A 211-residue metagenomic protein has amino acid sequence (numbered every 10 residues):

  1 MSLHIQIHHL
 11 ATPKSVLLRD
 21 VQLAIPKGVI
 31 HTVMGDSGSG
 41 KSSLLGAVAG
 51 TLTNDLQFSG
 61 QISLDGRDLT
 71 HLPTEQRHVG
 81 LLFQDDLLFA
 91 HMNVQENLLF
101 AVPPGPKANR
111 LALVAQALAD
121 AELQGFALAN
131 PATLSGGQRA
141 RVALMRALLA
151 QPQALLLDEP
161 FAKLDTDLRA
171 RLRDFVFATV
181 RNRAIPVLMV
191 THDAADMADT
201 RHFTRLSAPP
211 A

Functional and structural regions predicted by a protein language model:
T53, P73, M92-L111, D120: ABC-type ATPase nucleotide-binding domains, specifically the catalytic core motifs of the NBD
R67-Q84, P104: ABC ATPase NBD coupling module
A108-F126, F177-A178: Conserved ABC ATPase "signature" region
N130-L134, Q138: Conserved ABC ATPase signature
L144: Hydrophobic anchor residue at the start of the ABC signature
L149-Q153: A short, proline-enriched helix->beta-strand linker immediately N-terminal to the Walker B motif in ABC-type P-loop
L155-E159: Catalytic Walker B motif of ABC-type/P-loop ATPase nucleotide-binding domains
